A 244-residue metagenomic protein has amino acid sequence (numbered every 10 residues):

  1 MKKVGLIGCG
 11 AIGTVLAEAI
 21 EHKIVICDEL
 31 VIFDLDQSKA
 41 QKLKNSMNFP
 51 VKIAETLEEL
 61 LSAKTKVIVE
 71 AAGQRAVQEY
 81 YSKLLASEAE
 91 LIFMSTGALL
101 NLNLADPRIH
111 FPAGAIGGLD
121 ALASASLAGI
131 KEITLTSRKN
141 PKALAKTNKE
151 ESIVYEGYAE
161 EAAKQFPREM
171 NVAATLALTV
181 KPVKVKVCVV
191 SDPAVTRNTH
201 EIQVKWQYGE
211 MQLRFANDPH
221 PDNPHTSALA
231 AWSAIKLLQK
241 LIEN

Functional and structural regions predicted by a protein language model:
M1-G5: Extreme N-terminal starter segment of soluble prokaryotic enzymes
I7, V15, I109-H110, A115-N244: Active-site-lining helix/loop region of Rossmann-like oxidoreductase modules
I12: Hydrophobic/small residue at the entry helix of a nucleotide-binding pocket
I26-K44: NAD(P)-binding Rossmann-fold cofactor-contacting core
F49-T56: Conserved SAM-binding strand-loop segment of SAM-dependent methyltransferases
L57-L85: Beta-loop-alpha module in the N-terminal Rossmann-like domain of NAD(P)-dependent dehydrogenases, especially those
E70, F93-M94, I109-A113: General beta-strand structural signal in soluble alpha/beta enzymes
S82, S87, S95-R108: Rossmann-fold NAD(P)-binding glycine/threonine-rich loop
